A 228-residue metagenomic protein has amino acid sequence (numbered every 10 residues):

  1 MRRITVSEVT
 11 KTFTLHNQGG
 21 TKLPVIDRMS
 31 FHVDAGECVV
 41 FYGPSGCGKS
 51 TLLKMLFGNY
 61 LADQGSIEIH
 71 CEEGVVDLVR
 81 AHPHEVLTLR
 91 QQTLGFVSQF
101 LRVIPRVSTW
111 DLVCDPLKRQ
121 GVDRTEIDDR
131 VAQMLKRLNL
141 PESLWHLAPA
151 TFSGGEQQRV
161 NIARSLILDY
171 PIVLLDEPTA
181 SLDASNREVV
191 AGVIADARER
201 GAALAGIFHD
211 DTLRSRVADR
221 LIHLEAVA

Functional and structural regions predicted by a protein language model:
F57: Helix-to-loop junction immediately C-terminal to a conserved catalytic motif
S66-T88: ABC ATPase NBD Q-loop/coupling interface
F100, V107-K118: Q-loop/switch helix immediately C-terminal to the Walker
T125-S143: Conserved ABC ATPase "signature" region
A148-F152, E156: Conserved ABC ATPase signature
I162: Hydrophobic anchor residue at the start of the ABC signature
S165-L166: ABC ATPase C-loop
V173-D176: Catalytic Walker B motif of ABC-type/P-loop ATPase nucleotide-binding domains
